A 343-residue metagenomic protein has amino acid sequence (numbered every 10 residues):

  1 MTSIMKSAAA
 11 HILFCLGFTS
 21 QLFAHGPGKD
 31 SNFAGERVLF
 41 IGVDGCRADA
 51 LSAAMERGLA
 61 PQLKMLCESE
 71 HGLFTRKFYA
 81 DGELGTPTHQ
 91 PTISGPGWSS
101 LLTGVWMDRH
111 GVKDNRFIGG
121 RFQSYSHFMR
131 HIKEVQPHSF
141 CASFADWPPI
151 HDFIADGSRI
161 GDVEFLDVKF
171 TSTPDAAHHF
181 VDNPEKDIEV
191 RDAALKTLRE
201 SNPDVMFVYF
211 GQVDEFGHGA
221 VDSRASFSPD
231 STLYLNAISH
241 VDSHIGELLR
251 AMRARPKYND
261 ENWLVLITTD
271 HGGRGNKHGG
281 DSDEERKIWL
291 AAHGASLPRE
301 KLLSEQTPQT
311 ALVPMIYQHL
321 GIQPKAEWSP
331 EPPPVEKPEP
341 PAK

Functional and structural regions predicted by a protein language model:
L22-L39, G45-C67, G321, K325-S329 (+1 more regions): …; additionally, a secondary subgroup of soluble metalloenzymes is captured
F40, G58, Q62, L66 (+2 more regions): Metal-dependent active-site segment of extracytoplasmic phospho-/sulfohydrolases and closely related
D49-I93: Short, structured active-site-proximal loop/turn typified by the sulfatase FGly-forming signature C/S-X-P-X-R
L63-E70, T86-I150: Long, well-ordered early-domain segments
E83, F117-Y125, T232-S239, P298-L320 (+1 more regions): A short beta-strand-to-alpha-helix junction
P96-D108, D281-Q323: Substrate-binding rim/cap in mid-to-C-terminal beta-strand-loop elements of soluble/periplasmic
D152-T197: Formylglycine-dependent
I154-D162, L195-S243, E247: Active-site His/acidic residue clusters
